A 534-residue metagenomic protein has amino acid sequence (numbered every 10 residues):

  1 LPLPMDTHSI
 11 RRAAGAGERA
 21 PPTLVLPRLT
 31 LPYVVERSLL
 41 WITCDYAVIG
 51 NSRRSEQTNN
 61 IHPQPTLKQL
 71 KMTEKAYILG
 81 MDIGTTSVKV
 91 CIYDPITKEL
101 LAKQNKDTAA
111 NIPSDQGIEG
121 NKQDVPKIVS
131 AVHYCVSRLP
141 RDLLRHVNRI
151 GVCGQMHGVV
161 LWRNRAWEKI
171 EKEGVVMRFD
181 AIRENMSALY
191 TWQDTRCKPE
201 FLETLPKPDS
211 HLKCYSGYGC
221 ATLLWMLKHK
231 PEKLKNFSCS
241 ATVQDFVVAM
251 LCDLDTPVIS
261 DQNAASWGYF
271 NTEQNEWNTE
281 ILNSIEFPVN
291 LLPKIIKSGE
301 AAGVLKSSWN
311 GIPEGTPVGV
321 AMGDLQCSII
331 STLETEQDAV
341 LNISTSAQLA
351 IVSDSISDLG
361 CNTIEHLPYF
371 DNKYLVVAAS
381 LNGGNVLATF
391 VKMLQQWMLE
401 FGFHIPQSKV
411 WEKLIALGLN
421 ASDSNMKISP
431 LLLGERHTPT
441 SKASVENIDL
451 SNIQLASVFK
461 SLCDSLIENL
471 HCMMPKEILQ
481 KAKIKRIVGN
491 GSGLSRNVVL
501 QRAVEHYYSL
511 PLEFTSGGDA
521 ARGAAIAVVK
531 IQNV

Functional and structural regions predicted by a protein language model:
P2-T7: Extreme N-terminal basic, low-complexity initiation segments that serve as generic localization/processing leaders
G15-G17, G50: Residue-identity detector for glycine
R19-P21, L29-P32, E56: Short, low-complexity intrinsically disordered segments enriched in A/P/G/S/L with frequent Arg, especially at protein
L31, I42-C44, V48, R53 (+3 more regions): N-terminal glycine/serine-rich phosphate-binding loop of ATP-dependent small-molecule kinases, especially carbohydrate
T73, I78-G80, I92, Q116 (+6 more regions): Active-site core segments that coordinate phosphate-bearing ligands/cofactors across diverse enzyme families
K106-D107, W192, L381: A generic structural motif
P140-C220: Active-site phosphate-binding/coordination module
